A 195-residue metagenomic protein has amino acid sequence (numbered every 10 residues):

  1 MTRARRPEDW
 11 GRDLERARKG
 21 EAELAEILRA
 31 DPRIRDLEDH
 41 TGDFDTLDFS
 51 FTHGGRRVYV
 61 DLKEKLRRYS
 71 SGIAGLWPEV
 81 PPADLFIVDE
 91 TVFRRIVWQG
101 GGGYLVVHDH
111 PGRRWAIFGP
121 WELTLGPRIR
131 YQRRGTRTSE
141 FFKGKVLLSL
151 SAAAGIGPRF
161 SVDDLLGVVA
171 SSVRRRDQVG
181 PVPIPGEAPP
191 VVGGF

Functional and structural regions predicted by a protein language model:
M1-T41: Acidic-basic catalytic patches of nuclease active cores, encompassing PD-(D/E)XK and other metal-cofactor nuclease
R3-L14, P32, K63-W115: Catalytic cores of nucleic-acid endonucleases
L24, L28, F49-G72: Conserved catalytic cores of phosphodiester-cleaving nucleases, focusing on short active-site segments
T41-D43, I87-V88: Short, glycine/acidic-rich beta->alpha junctions
G42-S50: Beta-rich nucleic-acid/ligand-interaction surfaces
G55, E79-P81, T124-P127: Short, low-complexity, polar/charged sequence segments that are solvent-exposed and flexible
H108-F195: Non-catalytic C-terminal interaction segments of nucleic acid-processing enzymes
